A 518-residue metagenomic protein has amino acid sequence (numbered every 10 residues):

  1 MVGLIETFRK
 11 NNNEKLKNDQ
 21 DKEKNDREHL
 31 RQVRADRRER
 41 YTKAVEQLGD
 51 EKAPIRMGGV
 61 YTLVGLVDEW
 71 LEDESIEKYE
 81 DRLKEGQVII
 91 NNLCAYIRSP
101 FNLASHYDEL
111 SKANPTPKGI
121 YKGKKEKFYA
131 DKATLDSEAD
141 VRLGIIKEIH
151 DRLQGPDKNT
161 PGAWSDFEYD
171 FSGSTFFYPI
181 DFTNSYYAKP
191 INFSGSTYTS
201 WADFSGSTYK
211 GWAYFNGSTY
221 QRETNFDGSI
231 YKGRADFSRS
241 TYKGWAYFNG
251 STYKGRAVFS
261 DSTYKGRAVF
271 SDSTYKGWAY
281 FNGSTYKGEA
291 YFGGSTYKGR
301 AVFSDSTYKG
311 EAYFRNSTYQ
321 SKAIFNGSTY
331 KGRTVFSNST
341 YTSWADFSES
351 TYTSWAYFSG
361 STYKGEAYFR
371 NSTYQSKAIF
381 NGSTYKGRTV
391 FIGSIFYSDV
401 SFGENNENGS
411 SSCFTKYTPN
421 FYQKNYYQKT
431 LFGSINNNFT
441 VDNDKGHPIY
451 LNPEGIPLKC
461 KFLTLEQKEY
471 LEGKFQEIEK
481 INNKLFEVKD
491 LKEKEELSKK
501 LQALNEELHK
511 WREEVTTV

Functional and structural regions predicted by a protein language model:
M1-A35, E39: Membrane-embedded hydrophobic alpha-helical segments
E28-L30, T42-E46, K52-M57, Y61-V64 (+3 more regions): N-terminal leader/targeting and pre-domain segments
